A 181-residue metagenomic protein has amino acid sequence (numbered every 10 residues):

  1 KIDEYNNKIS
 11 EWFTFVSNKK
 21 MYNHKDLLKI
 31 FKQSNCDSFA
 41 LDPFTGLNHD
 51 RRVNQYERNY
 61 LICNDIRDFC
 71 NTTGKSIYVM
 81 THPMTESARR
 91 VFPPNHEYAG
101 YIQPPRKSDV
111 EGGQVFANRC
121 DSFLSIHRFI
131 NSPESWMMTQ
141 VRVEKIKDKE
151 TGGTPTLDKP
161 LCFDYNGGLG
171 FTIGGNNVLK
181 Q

Functional and structural regions predicted by a protein language model:
K1, R51-Q55, S135: Alpha-helix capping and helix-coil boundary motifs
D3-N6, S10, K25-F39, N71-T73 (+1 more regions): C-terminal regions of RecA-like/P-loop NTPase motor modules
W12-T72: Phosphate-binding/switch loop-helix module in NTP-utilizing enzymes
K19-M21, P83, F129: Short, solvent-exposed coil/turn elements at secondary-structure transition points
A40-L41, K75-H82: Structural recognition of the conserved hydrophobic beta-strand(s) that form the central parallel beta-sheet of P-loop
G46, M84-T85: Signature of the SF2 helicase/ATPase Hel1-core->accessory helical subdomain module
R51, T81-M84: A general secondary-structure junction signal
